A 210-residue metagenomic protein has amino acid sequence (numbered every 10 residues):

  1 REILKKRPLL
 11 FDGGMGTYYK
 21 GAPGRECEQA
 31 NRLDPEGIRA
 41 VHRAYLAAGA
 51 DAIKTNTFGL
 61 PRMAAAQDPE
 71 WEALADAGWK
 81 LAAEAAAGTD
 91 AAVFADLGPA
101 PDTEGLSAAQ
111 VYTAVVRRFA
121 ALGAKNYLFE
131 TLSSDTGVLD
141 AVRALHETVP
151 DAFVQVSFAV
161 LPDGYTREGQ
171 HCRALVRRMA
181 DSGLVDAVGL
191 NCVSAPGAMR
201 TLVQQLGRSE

Functional and structural regions predicted by a protein language model:
R1-E210: Domain-level signal for soluble alpha/beta catalytic cores
